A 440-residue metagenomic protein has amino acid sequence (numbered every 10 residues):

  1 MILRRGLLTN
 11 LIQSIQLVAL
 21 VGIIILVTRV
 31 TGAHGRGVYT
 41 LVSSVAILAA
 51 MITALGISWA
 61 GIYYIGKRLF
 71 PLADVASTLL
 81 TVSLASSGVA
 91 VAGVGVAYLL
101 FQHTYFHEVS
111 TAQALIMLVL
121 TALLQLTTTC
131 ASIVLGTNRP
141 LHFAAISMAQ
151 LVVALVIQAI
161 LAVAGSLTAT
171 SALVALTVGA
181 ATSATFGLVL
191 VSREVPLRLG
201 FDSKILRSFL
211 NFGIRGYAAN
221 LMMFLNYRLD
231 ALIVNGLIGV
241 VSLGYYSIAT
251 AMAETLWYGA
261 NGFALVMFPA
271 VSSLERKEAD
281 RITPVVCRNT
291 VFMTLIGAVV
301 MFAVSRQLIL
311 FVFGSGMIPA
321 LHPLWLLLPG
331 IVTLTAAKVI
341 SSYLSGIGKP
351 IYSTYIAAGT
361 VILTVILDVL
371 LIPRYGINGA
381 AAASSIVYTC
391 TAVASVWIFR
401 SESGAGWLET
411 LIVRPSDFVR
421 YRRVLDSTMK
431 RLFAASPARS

Functional and structural regions predicted by a protein language model:
M1-S58, L155, N211-V241, Y388: Signature of the first transmembrane helix
I2, L141, G165-L173, T185-Y227 (+3 more regions): Interhelical loop/hinge segments that connect adjacent transmembrane helices in multipass membrane
R4-L20, L41-V42, M51-L99, E108 (+2 more regions): Membrane-water interface segments that mark the loop-to-transmembrane alpha-helix transition
L20, I25, T53-F70, G136 (+2 more regions): Helix-loop junctions and terminal segments of transmembrane helices in multi-pass membrane transport/translocation
A33-R36, L99-M117, A303-T335, N378: Interfacial segments at transmembrane-helix termini and the short loops linking adjacent helices
S43-M51, M223, Y246-L265, M293-G297 (+1 more regions): Transmembrane helix-bundle signature of multi-pass secondary active exporters and lipid flippases
Y64, L123-I146, P329-A358: Membrane-interface junctions at transmembrane-helix termini in multi-pass inner-membrane proteins
T111, L115, L141-R193, G359-L363 (+1 more regions): Hydrophobic alpha-helical transmembrane segments
